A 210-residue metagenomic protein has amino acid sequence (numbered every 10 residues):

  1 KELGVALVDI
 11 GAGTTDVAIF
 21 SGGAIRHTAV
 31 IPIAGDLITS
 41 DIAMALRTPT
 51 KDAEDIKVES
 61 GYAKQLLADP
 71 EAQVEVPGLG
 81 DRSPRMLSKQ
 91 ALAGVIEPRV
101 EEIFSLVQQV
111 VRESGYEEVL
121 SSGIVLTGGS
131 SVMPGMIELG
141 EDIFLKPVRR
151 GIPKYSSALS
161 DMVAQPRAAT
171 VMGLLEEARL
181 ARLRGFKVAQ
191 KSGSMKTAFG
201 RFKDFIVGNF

Functional and structural regions predicted by a protein language model:
K1-L7, D16-F210: Helical "lid/coupling" subdomains associated with nucleotide-phosphate turnover
A12: Short, glycine/acidic-enriched loop or turn micro-motifs at the edges of active sites
